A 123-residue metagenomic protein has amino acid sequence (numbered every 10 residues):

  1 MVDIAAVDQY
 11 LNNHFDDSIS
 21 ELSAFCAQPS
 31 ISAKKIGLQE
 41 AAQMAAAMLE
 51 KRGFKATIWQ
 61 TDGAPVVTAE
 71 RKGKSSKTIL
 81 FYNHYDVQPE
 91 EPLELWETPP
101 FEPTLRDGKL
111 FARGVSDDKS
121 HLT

Functional and structural regions predicted by a protein language model:
V2-D118, L122: Acidic/His- and Gly-rich active-site-bordering loop/insert found across diverse amide/peptide-bond hydrolases
